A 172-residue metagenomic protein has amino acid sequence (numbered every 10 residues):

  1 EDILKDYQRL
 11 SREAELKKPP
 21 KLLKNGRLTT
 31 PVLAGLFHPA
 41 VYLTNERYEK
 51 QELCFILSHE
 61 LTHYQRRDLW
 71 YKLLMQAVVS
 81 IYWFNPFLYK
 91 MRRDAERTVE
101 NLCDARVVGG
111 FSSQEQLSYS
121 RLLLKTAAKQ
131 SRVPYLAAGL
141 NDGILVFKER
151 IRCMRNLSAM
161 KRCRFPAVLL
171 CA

Functional and structural regions predicted by a protein language model:
E1-A172: Hydrophobic topogenic segments
